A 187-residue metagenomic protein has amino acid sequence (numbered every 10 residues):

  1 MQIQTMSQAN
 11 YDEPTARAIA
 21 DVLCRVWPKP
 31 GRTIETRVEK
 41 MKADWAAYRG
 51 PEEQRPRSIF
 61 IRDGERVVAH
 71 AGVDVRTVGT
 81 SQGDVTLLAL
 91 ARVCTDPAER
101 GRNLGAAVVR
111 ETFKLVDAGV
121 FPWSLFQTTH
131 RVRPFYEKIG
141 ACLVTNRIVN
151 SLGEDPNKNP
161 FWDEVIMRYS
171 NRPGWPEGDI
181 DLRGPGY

Functional and structural regions predicted by a protein language model:
M1-V68, G174-Y187: Short amphipathic alpha-helix that is part of the acyltransferase structural core
P56-F60, R66-T77, L87-C94: Conserved beta-strand in the GNAT
V73-R76, V109-T112, T145-E154: Short acidic (Asp/Glu) patches
T95, G101-K114: Conserved acetyl-CoA-binding loop-helix of GNAT-fold acetyltransferases
K114-T129: Conserved GNAT acetyl-CoA-binding A-motif
Q127, E137, C142-I166: Conserved catalytic-core motifs of GNAT/GCN5-like acyltransferases
E154-G186: Intrinsically disordered, low-complexity, charge-dense segments enriched in Lys/Arg and Glu/Asp interspersed
